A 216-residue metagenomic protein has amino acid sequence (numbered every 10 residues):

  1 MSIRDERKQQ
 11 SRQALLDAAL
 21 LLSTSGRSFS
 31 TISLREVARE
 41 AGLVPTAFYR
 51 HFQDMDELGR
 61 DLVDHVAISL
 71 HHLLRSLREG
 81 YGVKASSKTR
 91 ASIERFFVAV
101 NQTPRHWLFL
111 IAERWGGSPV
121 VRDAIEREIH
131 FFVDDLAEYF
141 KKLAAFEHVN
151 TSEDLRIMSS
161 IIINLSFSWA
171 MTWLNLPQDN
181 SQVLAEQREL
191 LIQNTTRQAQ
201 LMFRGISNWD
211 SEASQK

Functional and structural regions predicted by a protein language model:
M1-Q10, D210-K216: N-terminal intrinsically disordered/low-complexity leader segments
R7-L20, V37, L62-L70, L136: Generic hydrophobic, amphipathic alpha-helix propensity
A14, S25-E57, D61: Helix-turn-helix
T31-I32, L108-A112, Q182, S214-Q215: Short, hydrophobic secondary-structure boundary micro-motifs
I68, H72, P119-A145, R156-M171 (+2 more regions): Amphipathic alpha-helical packing segments from all-alpha helical-bundle domains
R75-R105, L155-I162: Hydrophobic alpha-helical connector segments
N101-V120, M171-N175: Amphipathic alpha-helical segments used for helix-helix packing
A144-A199, W209-K216: Hydrophobic/aromatic-rich alpha-helical bundle segments in the mid-to-C-terminal region
